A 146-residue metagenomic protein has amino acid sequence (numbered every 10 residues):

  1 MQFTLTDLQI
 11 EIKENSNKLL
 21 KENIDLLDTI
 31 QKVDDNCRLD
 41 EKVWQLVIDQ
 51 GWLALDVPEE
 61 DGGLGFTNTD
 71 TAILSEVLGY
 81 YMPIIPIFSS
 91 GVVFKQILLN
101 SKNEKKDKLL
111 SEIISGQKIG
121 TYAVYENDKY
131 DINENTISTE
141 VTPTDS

Functional and structural regions predicted by a protein language model:
M1-F88, K108: Amphipathic, small/basic residue-rich leader segments at the start of a protein or domain
N23, V77-L78, G91, S101 (+2 more regions): Fold-independent oxyanion-binding glycine-rich loops and adjacent beta-strand/coil segments at enzyme active sites
Q31-D34, F94, E126-K129: Juxtamembrane/interface motifs at transmembrane-helix termini
R38, L64-G65, V93-Q96, Y130-D131: Short secondary-structure boundary/hinge segments and terminal tails
G63-L64, N103-S146: Glycine-rich, Trp-frequent "lid" loop and neighboring beta-strands that shape and gate the flavin cofactor pocket
P83-E104, N133: N-terminal glycine-rich flavin-associated loop
